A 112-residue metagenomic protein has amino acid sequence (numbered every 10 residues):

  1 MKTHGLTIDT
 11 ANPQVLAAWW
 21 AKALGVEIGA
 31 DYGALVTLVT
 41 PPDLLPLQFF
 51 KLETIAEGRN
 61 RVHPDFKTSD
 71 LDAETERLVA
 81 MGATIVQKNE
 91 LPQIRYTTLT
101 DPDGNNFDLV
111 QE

Functional and structural regions predicted by a protein language model:
M1-I8, K22, E27-A30, T37-V39 (+2 more regions): Vicinal oxygen chelate
T3-T10, T54-R77, R95-T100: Vicinal oxygen chelate
A11, L16: Hydrophobic ligand-binding cavity/cleft-lining segments
G33, P42-L44, E57-R61: Short connector loops at helix/strand junctions that flank enzyme active sites, especially segments positioning acidic
